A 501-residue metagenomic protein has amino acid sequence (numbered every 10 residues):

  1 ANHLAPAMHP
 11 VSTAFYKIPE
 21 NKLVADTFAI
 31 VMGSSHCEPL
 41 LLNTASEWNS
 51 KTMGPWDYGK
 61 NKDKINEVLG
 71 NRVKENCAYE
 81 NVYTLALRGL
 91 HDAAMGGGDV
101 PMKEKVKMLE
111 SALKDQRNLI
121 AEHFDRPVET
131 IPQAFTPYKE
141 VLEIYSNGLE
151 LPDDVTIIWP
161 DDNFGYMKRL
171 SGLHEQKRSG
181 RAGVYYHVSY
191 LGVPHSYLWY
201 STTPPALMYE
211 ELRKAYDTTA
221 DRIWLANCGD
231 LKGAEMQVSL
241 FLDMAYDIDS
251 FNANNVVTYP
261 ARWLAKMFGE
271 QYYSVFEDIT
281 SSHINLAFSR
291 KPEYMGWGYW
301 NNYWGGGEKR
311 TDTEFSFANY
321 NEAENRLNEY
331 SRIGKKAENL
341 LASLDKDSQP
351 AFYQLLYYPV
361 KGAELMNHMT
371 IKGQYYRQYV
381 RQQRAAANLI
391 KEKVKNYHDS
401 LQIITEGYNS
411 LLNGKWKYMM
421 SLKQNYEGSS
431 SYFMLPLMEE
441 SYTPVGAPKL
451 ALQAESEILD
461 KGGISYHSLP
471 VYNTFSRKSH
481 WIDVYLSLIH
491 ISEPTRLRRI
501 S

Functional and structural regions predicted by a protein language model:
N2, M32-S34, Y83-L85, Q133-F135 (+3 more regions): Hydrophobic faces of well-ordered beta-strands that scaffold small-molecule active sites in alpha/beta enzyme cores
A5, W159-G165, G172-L344: Structured mid-domain segments that build the active-site/substrate or prosthetic-cofactor binding neighborhood
A7-S12, Y16-D26, W56-S179, N328-S331 (+3 more regions): Gly/Pro-rich turn-and-neighbor structural signature
S34-G70, S179-H187: Active-site-adjacent "subsite" loops/lids of carbohydrate-active enzymes
A261-M438, T443, A447: C-terminal non-catalytic alpha-helical accessory regions
G446-L488: Beta-sheet-dominated interaction scaffolds and their linkers
L486-I500: Residue-level detector of conserved catalytic or cofactor/ligand-binding positions in enzyme active sites
